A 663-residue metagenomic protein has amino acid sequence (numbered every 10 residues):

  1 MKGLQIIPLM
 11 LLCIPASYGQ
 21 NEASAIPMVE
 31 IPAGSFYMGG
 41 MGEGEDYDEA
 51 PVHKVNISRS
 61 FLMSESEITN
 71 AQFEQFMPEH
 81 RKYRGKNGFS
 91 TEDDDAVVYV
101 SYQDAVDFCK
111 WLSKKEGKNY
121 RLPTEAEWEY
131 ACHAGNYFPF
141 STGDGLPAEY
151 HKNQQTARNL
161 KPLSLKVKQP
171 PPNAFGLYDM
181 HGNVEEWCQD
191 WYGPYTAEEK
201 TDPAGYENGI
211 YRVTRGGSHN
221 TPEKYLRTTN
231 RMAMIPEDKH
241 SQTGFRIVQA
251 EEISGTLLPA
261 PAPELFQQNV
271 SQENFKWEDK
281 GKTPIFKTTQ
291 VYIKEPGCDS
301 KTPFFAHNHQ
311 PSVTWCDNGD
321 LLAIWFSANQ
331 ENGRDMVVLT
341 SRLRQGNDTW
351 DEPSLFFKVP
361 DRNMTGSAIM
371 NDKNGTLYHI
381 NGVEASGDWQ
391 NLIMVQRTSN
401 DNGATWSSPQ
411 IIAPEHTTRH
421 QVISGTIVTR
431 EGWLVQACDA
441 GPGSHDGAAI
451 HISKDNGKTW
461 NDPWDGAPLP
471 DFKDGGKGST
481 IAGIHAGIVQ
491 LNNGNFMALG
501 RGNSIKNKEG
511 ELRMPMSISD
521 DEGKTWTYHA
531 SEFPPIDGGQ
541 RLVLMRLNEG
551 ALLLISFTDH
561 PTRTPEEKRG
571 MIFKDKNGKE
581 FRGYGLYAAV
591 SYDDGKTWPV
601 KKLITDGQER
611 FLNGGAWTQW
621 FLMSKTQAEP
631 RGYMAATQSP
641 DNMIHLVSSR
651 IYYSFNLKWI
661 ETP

Functional and structural regions predicted by a protein language model:
M1-Q20: Bacterial Sec-dependent N-terminal signal peptides
E22-Y83, Q103, G182: A short glycine-rich, aromatic-capped structural motif
S24-P27, P32, P51-H53, I57-R59 (+23 more regions): Residues that flank catalytic or metal-binding motifs in active/ligand-binding sites
Y37, M41-E45, Y83-A96, V100-T229: Functional-site microenvironments in short loops/helix caps that host divalent-cation chemistry
D202-Y206, M232-K239, N577, S624-K625: Short proline/glycine-enriched turn/loop segments at secondary-structure junctions
R227-M234, P640-H645: Low-complexity, intrinsically disordered Gly/Pro/Thr-rich segments
S241-S254: Short, structured beta-strand segments at or near domain termini in extracellular proteins/domains
L257-P663: Asp-box/BNR beta-propeller blade signature and adjacent active/binding-site loops in extracellular glycan-interacting
